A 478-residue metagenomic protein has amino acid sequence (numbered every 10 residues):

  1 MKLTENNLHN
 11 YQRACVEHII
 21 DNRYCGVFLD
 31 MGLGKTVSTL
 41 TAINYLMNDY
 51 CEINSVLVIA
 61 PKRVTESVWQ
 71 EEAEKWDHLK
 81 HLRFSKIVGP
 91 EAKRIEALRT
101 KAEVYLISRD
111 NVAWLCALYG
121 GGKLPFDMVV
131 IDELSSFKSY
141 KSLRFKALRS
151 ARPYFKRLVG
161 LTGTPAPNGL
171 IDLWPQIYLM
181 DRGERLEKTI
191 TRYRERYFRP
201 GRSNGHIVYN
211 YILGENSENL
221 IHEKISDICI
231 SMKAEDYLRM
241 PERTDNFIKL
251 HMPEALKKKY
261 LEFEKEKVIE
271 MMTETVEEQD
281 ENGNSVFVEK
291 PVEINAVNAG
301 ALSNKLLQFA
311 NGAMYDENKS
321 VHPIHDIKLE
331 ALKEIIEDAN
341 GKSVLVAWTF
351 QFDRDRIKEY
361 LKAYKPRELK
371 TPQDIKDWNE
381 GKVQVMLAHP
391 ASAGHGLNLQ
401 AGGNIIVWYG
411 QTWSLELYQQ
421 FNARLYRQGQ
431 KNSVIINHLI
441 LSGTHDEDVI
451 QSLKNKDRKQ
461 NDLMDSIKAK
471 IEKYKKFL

Functional and structural regions predicted by a protein language model:
M1, N6, I20-D21, L33-G34 (+5 more regions): Conserved Helicase C-terminal RecA-like lobe
N10-H18: Pre-Walker A adenine-sensing motif
S55, H81-F84, M128, F145-D236 (+1 more regions): Conserved P-loop NTPase motor "coupling/switch" region that bridges the ATPase
V64-G89, M180-G183: Conserved helix-turn-beta segment of the N-terminal RecA-like "Helicase ATP-binding" lobe in SF1/SF2 helicases
E91-F126: Conserved helix/coil segment N-terminal to the catalytic DExD/H
S108, R354, K365-V449, K456: Conserved RecA-like P-loop NTPase helicase motor core
D132-E133: Walker B catalytic acidic pair
S136-R149, N210, L415-E416: Substrate-gripping "pore-loop 1 plus following alpha2 helix"
